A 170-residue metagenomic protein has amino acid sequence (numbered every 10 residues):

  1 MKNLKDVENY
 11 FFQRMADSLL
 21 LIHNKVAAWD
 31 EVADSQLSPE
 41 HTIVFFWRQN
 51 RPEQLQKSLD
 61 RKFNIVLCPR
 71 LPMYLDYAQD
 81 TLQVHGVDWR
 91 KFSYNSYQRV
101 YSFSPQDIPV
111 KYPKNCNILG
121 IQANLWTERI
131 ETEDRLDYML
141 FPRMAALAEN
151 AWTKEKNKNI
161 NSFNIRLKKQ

Functional and structural regions predicted by a protein language model:
M1-N9, V44-F45, K111, I130 (+2 more regions): Hydrophobic alpha-helical scaffolding
M1-T42, R48-N64: Active-site neighborhood of glycoside hydrolase catalytic domains
E31-A33, W47-Q49, R70-P72, N124-E128: Active-site beta-loop-alpha junctions enriched in small/polar residues
E31-L37, L71-D76, N164-I165: A glycine-rich phosphate-binding loop feature that marks nucleotide/adenosyl-phosphate handling sites
L37-P39, L75-V84, E133-D137: Histidine/acidic-residue-rich catalytic or RNA/ligand-binding cores of hydrolases and nuclease-related proteins
E53-N124: Aromatic-lined glycan-binding groove of carbohydrate-active enzymes
F103-I108, C116-Q170: C-terminal functional modules
